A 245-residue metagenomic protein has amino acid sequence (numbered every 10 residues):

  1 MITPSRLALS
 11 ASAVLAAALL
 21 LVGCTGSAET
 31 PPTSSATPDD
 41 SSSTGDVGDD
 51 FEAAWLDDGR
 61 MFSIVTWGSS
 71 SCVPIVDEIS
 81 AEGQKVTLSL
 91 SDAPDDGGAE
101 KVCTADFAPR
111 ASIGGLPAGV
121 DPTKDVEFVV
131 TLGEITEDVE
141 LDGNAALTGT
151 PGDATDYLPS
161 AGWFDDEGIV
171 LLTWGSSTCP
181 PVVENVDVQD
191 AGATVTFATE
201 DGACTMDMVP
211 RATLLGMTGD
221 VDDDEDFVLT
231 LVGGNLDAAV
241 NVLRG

Functional and structural regions predicted by a protein language model:
I2-S12: Bacterial N-terminal signal peptides that target proteins for export
L19-G23: C-terminal motif of bacterial Sec signal peptides marking the signal peptidase cleavage site
T25-A28: Bacterial signal peptide processing site
P32-L56: Post-signal peptide N-terminal segment of mature Sec-exported envelope proteins
G59-G97, W163-V209: Mature extracytoplasmic domains of secretory-pathway proteins
S89-I135, T196-N241: Extracytosolic low-complexity repeat regions of secreted or lipid-anchored proteins
P117-G119, E127-G175: Surface-exposed beta-loop interaction hotspot
E140-N144, N235-G245: Surface-exposed edge beta-strand/loop patches
